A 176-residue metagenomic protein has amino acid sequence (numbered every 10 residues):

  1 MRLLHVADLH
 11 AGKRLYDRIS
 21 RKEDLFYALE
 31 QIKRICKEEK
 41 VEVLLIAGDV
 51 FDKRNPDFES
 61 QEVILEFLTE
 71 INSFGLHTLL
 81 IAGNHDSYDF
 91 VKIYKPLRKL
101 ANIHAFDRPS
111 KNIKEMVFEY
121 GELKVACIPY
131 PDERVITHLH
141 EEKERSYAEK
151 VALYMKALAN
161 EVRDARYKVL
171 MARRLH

Functional and structural regions predicted by a protein language model:
M1-T69: N-terminal active-site segment of His-dependent metallophosphoesterases
E30-K33, P56-S60, F74, S87-K95: Short amphipathic alpha-helical patches
Q31, E62-E70, I93-P96, L153 (+1 more regions): Alpha-helical scaffolding segments of alpha/beta enzyme cores, especially the outer helices of TIM-barrel or partial
I35-C36, I71, L158-V162: Hydrophobic helix-cap positions at the C-terminus of alpha-helices in RecA-like/P-loop ATPase nucleotide-binding cores
V41, S73-T78, R166: A short helix->loop->beta-strand "cap" motif at the edges of active sites that frequently abuts
L68-I71, H77, H104: Structured catalytic/translocation cores of nucleotide/phosphate-coupled proteins
L79-H176: His/Asp/Glu-rich metal-coordinating catalytic cores of metallo-dependent phosphodiesterases/hydrolases acting on
